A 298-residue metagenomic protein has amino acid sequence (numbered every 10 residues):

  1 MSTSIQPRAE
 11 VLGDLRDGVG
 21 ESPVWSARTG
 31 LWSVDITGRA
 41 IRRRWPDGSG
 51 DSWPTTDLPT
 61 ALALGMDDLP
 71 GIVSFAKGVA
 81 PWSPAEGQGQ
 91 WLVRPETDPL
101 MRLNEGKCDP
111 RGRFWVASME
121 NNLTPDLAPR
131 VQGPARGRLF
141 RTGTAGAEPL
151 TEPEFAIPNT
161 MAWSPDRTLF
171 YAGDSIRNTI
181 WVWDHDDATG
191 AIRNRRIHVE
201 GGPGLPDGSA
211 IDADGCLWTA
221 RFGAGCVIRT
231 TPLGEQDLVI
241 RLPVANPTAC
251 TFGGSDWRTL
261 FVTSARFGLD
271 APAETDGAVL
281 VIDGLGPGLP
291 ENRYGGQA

Functional and structural regions predicted by a protein language model:
S2-R16, R44-G48, P95, R195 (+2 more regions): A short helix->beta-strand "capping" segment at the edge of beta-propeller domains
R8-D14, G48-P54, Q90-E96, G146-E152 (+2 more regions): A short beta-strand motif characteristic of beta-propeller blades
D14-T29, T55-G71, T97-R113, E120 (+6 more regions): Beta-rich, blade/repeat-based domains predominating in secreted/periplasmic proteins but also intracellular
A27, L31-T37, G71-K77, F114-T124 (+5 more regions): Conserved beta-strand positions in repeat-built beta-propeller and related beta-rich domains
A40-R42, G78, R130-V131, G137-F140 (+3 more regions): A short loop-to-beta-strand structural motif that recurs across blades of beta-propeller domains
N178-T179, W183, V199-P232: Loop/turn-rich, solvent-exposed surfaces of beta-rich toroidal or solenoidal domains
W183-G190, G284-L289: Short loop/turn segments immediately following beta-strands, especially the blade-tip and inter-blade linker loops
T251-A298: Blade-level signature of beta-propeller repeat domains, shared across WD40, Kelch, NHL, RCC1 and BNR/Asp-box propellers
